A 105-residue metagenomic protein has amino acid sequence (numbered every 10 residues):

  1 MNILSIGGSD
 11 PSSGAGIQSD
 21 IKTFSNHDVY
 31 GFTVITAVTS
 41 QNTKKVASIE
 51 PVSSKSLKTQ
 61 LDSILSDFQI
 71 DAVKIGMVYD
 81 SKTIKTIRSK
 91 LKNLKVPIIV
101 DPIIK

Functional and structural regions predicted by a protein language model:
M1-A72: Small-residue (G/A/S/T)-rich helix-start motifs and N-terminal tracts that mark the onset
I75, Y79-K105: Conserved beta-alpha-beta core of the PfkB/ribokinase-like small-molecule kinase fold
